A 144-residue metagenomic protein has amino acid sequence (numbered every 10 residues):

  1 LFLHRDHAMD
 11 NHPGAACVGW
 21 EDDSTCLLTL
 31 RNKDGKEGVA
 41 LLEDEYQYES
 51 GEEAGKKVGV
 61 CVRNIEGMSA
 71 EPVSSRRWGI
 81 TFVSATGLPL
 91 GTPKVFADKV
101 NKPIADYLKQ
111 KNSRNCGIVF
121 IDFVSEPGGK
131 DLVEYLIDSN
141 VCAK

Functional and structural regions predicted by a protein language model:
L1-K144: Catalytic cores of phosphodiester-bond hydrolases, prominently lipid phosphodiesterases
